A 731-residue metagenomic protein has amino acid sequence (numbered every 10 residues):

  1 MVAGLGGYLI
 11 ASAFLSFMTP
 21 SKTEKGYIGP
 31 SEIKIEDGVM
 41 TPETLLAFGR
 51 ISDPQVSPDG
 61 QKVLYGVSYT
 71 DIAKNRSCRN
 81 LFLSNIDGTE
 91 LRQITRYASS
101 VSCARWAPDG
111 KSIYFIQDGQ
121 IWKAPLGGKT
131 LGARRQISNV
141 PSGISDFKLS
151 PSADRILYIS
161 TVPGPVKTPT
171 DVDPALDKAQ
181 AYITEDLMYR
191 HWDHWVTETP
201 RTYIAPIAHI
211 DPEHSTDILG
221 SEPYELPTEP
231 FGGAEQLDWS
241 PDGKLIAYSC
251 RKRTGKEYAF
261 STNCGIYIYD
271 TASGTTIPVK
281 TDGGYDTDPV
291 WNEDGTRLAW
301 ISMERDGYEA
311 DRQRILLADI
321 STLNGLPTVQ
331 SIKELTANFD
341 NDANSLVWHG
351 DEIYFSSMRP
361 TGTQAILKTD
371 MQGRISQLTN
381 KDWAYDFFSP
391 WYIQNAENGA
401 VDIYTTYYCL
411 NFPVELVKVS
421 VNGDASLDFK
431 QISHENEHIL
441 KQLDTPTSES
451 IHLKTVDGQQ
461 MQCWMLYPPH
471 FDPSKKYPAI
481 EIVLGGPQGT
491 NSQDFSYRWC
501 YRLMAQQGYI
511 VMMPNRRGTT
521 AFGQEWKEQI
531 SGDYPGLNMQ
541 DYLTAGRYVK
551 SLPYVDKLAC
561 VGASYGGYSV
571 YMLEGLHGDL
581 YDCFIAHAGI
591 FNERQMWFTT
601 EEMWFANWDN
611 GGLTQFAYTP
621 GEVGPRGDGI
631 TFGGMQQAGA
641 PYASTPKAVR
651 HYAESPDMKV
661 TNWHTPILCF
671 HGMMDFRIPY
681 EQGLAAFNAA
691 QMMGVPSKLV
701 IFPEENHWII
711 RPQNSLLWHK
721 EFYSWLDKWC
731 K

Functional and structural regions predicted by a protein language model:
S21-I28, C78-R79, T161-S215, L219-G220 (+7 more regions): Predominantly five- to eight-bladed beta-propeller fold
E43-R79: Beta-strand-rich domains and repeat architectures in extracellular enzymes and scaffolds, especially beta-propellers
F48-V63, A98-I113, P141-I156, Y189-V196 (+9 more regions): Conserved beta-propeller blade repeats
Y69-A73, P163-V166, R253-K256, E304-Y308 (+2 more regions): Short glycine/acidic-enriched loop and turn motifs that connect beta-strands
N85-T89, P125-T130, I207-D211, D270-G274 (+3 more regions): Short loop/turn segments that connect beta-strands within beta-propeller blades
S112-P169: Hydrophobic or amphipathic alpha-helical targeting/insertion segments
S433-K557, A563-S564, F598: Cap/lid segment of the alpha/beta-hydrolase catalytic domain
M513-K731: Active-site-proximal cap/loop segments of hydrolase catalytic domains
